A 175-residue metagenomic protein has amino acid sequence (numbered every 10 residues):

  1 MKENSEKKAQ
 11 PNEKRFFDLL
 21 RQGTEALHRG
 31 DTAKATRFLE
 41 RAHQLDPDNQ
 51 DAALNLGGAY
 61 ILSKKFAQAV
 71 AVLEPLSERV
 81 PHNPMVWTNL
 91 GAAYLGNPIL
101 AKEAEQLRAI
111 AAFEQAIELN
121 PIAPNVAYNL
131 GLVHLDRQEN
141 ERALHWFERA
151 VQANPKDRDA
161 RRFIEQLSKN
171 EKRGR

Functional and structural regions predicted by a protein language model:
M1-D18, G174: TPR-adjacent "capping" and linker segments in tetratricopeptide-repeat scaffold/adaptor proteins
Q10-P11, Q44, E78, E118 (+1 more regions): Structural signature of alpha-solenoid helical repeat scaffolds
N12-L45, D51, N55, I61-L62 (+1 more regions): Alpha-helical segment of the N-proximal tetratricopeptide repeat
F16-F17, Q50-D51, P84-M85, P124-N125 (+1 more regions): Helix-start (N-cap) detector for alpha-helical repeat units in TPR-like alpha-solenoids, especially tetratricopeptide
H28-R41, L62-P75, N97-Q115, D136-R149 (+1 more regions): Structural signature of tandem alpha-helical TPR/SEL1-like repeats, specifically the intra-repeat loop/turn
